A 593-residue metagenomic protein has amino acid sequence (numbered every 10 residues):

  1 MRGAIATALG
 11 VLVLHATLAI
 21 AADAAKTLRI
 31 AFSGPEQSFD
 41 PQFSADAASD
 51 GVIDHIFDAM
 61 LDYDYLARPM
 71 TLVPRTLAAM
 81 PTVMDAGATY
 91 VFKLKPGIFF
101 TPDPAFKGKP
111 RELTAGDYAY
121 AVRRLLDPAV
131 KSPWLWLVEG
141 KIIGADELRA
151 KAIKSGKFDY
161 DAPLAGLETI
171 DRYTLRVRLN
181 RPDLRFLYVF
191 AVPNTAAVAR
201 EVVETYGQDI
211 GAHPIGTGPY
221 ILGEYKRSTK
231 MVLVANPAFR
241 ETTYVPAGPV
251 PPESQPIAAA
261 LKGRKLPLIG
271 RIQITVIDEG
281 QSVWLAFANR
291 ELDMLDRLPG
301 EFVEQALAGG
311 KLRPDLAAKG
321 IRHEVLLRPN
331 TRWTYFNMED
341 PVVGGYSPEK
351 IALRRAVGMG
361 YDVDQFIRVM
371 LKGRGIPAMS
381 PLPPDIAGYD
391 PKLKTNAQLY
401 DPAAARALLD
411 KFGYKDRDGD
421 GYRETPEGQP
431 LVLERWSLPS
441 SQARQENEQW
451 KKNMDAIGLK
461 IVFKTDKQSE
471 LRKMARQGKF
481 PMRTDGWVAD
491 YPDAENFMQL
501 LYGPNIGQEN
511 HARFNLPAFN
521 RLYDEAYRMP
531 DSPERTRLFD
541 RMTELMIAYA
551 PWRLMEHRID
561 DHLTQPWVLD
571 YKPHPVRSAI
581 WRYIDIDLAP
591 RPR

Functional and structural regions predicted by a protein language model:
M1, P74-T76, Y160-A162, P214-T217: Residues that act as N-cap/strand-start positions at coil-to-secondary-structure junctions
A4-T17: Bacterial N-terminal signal peptides
A21-L28: Cleaved targeting-peptide boundary
A22, Y65-L66, P81, T89 (+10 more regions): Extracytoplasmic/periplasmic ligand-capture domains
A31-D85, I215: N-terminal lobe/hinge region of extracytoplasmic solute-binding protein
G34-V52, V73-T76, P104-K107, P133-W134 (+4 more regions): A structural "hinge/loop" feature
S132-S155, Y160-F190: Non-catalytic accessory/assembly modules
M555: Active-site-proximal polar cores
